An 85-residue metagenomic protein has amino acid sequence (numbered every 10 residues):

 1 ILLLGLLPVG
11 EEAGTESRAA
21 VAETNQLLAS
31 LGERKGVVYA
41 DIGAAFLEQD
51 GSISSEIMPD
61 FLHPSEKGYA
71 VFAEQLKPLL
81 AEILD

Functional and structural regions predicted by a protein language model:
L7-D85: Catalytic His-Asp segment of secreted/periplasmic serine-dependent ester chemistry enzymes
